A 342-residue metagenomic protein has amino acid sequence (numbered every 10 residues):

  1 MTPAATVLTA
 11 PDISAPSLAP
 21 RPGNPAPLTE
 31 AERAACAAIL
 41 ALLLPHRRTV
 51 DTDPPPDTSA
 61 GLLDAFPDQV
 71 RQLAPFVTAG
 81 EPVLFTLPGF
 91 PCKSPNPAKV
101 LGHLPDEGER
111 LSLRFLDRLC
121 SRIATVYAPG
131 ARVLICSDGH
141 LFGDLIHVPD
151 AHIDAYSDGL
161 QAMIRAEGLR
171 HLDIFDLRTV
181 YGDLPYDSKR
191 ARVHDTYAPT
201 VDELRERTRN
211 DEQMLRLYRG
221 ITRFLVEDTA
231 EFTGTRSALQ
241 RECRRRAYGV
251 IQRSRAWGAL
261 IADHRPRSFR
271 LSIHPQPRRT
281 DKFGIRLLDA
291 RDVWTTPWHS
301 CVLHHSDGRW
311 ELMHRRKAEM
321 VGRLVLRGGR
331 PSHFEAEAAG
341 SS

Functional and structural regions predicted by a protein language model:
M1-A41, F334-S342: Intrinsically disordered, low-structural-confidence terminal and linker regions
P27-L113: N-terminal regions that are enriched for targeting/export leaders and immediately downstream pro/stem segments
D68-A74, S121-R122, D158-M163: Intrinsically disordered, low-complexity boundary segments flanking structured domains
A74-E81, A124-G130, R265: Flexible, charged surface loops at secondary-structure boundaries
T78-A98, L134-G143, I174-G182: Short loop/turn segments at strand-loop or loop-helix junctions that form parts of catalytic or ligand-binding pockets
G108-A128: Histidine-anchored nucleotide/phosphate-binding helix
G139-R291: A substrate-binding/cap region within the structured catalytic cores of diverse enzymes
L260-S342: Long, compositionally biased intrinsically disordered regions
